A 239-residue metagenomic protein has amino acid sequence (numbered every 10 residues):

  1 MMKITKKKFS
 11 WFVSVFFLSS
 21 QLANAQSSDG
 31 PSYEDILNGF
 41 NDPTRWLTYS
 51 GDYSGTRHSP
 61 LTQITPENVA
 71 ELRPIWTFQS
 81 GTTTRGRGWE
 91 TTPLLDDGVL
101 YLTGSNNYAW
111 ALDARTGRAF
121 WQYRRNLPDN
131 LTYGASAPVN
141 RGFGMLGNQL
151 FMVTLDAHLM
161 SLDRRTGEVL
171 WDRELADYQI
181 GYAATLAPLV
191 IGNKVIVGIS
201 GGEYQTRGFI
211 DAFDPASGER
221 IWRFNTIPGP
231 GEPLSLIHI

Functional and structural regions predicted by a protein language model:
M1-K7: N-terminal secretory signal peptides that target proteins for export/translocation
W11-Q21: Bacterial N-terminal signal peptides
S27-T84, R118-T132, E168-D177, E219-I227 (+1 more regions): Aromatic (tryptophan-biased) beta-strands that constitute blades/sheets of beta-rich domains
W46-S50, G86-Y108, Y133-L159, A183-R207 (+1 more regions): Repeat-blade elements of multi-bladed beta-propeller folds
A114-T116, R164-T166, P215-S217: Short loop/turn segments that connect beta-strands within beta-propeller blades
Y178-Y182: Catalytic nucleophile-loop/oxyanion-hole region of alpha/beta-hydrolase and closely related hydrolase-like folds
G208-E219: Beta-propeller blade signature
